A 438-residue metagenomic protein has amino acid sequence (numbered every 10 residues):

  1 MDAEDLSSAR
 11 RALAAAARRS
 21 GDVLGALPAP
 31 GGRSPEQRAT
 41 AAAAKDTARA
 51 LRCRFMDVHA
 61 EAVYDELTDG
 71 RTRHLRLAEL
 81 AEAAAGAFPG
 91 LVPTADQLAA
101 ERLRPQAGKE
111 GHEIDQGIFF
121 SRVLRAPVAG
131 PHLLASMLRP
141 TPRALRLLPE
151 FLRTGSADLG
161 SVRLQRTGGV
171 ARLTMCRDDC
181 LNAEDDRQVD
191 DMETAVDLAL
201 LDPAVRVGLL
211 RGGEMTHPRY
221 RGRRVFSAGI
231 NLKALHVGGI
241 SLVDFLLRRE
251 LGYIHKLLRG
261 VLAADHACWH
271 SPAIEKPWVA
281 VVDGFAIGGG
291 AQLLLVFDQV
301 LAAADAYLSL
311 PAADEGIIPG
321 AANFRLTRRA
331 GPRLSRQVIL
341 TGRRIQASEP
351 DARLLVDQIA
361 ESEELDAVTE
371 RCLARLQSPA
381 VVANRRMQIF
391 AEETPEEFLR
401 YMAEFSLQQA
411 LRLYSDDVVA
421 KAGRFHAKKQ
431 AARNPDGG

Functional and structural regions predicted by a protein language model:
M1-G168, Q346, R375-G438: C-terminal alpha-helix plus adjacent terminal tail
K45, R49, A78-A107, Y253-E315: Glycine-rich beta-to-alpha active-site loop
G169-R177: Short, aliphatic-rich beta-strand segments
L173, M192, L210, L293-L294 (+2 more regions): Hydrophobic alpha-helical segments that mediate membrane insertion or helix-helix packing
L173-T174, D191-G260, H266-I274, V279 (+2 more regions): A structural preference for short, pocket-lining loop segments at secondary-structure junctions
C180-E184, E396: A generic structural signal for short coil/turn motifs at secondary-structure boundaries
A267-P379: Crotonase-fold acyl-CoA enzyme core
